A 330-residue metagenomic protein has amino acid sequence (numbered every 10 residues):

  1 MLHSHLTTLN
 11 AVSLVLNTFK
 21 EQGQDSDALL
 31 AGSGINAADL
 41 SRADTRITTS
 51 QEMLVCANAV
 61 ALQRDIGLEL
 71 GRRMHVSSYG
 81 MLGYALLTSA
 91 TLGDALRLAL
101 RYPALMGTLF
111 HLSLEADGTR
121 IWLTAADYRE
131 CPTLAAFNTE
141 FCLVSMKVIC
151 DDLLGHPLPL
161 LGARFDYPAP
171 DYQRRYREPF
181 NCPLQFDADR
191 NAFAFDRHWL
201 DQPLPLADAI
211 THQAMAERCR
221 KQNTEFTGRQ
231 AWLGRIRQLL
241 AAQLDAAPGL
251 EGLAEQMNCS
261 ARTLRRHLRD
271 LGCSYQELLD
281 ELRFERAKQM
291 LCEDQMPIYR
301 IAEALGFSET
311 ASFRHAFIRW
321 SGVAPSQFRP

Functional and structural regions predicted by a protein language model:
M1-T119: N-terminal low-complexity or simple alpha-helical regulatory segments that function as activation/interaction modules
T8, H75, L92, T139 (+3 more regions): Generic alpha-helical segment signature
L14, S145, I149-C150, L239 (+1 more regions): Short, hydrophobic/aromatic alpha-helical segments in well-folded domains
C56, L96, L143-M146, C219: Hydrophobic alpha-helical core bundles mediating ligand binding, dimerization, or RNAP-core interactions
G80-L86, Y128-P132, L200-D201, K221: Short hinge/gating elements
H111, E115-L200: DNA-contacting interfaces and partner/effector-binding or oligomerization modules in DNA-centric proteins
P170, R175-P330: Extended mid-to-C-terminal alpha-helical interaction segments
